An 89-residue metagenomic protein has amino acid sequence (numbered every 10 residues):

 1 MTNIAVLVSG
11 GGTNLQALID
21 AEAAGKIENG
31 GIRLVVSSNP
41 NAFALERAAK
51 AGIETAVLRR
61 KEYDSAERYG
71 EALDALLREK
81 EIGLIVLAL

Functional and structural regions predicted by a protein language model:
M1-L89: One-carbon transfer enzymes
